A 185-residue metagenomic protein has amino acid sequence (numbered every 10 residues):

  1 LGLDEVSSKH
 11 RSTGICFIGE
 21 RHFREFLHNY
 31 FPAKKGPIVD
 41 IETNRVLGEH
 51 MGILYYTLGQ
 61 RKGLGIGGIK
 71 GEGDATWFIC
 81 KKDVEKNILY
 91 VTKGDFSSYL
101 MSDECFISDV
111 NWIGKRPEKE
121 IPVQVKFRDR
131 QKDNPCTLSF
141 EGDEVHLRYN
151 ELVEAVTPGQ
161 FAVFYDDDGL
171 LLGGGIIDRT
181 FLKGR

Functional and structural regions predicted by a protein language model:
L1-L171, G175-G184: Nucleotide-activated chemistry modules centered on ATP-dependent adenylation/adenylyltransferase
